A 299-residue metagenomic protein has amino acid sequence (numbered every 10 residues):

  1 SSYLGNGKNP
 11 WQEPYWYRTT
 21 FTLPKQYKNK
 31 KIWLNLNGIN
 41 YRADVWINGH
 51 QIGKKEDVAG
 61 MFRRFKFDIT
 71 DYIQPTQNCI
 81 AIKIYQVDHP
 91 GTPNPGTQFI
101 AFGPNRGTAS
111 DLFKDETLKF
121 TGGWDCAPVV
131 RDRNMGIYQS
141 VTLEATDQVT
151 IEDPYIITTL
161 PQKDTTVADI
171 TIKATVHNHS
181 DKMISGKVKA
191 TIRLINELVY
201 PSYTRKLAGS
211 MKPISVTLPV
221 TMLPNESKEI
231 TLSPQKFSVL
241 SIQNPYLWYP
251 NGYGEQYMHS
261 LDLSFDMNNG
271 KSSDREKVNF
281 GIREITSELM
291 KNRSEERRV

Functional and structural regions predicted by a protein language model:
S1-R298: Secreted/periplasmic carbohydrate-active enzymes, especially glycoside hydrolases
